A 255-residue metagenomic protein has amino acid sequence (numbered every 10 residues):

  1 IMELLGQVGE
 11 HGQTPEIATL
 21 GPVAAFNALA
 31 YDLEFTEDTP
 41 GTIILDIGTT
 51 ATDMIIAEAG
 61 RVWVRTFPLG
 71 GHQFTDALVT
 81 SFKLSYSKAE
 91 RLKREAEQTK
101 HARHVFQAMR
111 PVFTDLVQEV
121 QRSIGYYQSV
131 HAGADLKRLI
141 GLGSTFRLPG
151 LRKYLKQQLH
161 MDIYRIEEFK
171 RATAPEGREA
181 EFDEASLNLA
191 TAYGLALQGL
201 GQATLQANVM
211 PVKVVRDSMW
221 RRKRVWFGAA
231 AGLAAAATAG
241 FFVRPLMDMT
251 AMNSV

Functional and structural regions predicted by a protein language model:
I1-S254: Hydrophobic/aromatic-enriched cytosolic interaction surfaces used to assemble or bind macromolecules
